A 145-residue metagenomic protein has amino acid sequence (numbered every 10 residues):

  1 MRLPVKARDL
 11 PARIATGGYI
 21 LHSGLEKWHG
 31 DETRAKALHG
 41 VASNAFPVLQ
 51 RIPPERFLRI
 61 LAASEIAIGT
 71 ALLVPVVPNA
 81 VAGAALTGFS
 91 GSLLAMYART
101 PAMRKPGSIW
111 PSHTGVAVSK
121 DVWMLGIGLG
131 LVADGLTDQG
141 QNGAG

Functional and structural regions predicted by a protein language model:
M1-A67, V74-G145: Membrane-interface extramembranous regions
